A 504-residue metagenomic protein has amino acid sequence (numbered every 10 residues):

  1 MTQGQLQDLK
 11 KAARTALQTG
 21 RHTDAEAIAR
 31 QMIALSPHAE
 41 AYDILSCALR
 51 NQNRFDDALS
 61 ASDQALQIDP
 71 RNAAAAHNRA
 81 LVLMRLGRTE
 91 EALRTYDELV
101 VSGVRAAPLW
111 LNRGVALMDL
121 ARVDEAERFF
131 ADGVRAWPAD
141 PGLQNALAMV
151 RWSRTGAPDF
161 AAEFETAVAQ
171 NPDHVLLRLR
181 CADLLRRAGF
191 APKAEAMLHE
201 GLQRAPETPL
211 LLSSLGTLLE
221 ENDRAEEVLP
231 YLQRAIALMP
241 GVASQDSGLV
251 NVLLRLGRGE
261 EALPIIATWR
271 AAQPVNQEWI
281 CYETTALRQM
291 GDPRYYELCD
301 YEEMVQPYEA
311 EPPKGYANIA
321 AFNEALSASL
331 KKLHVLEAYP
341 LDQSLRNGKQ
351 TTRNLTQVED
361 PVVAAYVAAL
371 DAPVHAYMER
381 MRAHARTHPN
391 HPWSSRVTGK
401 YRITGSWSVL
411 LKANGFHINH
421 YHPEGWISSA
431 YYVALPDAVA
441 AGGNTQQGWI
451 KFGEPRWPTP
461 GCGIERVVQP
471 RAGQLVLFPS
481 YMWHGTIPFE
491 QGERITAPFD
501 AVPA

Functional and structural regions predicted by a protein language model:
Q3, S36-P37, P70, V104 (+5 more regions): Short coil turns that delineate tetratricopeptide repeat
K10-Q18, D43-N51, A74-R85, P108-D119 (+5 more regions): Conserved alpha-helical positions within TPR/SEL1-like repeat arrays
Q31-M32, Q64-A65, E98-L99, D132-G133 (+4 more regions): Canonical positions in the second alpha-helix
T155-P158, L256-E261, A286-P313: Alpha-helical linker/edge segments of TPR/alpha-solenoid repeat scaffolds and analogous pre-/post-domain helices
Y296-W393, F416: Non-heme Fe(II)/2-oxoglutarate
D360-D371, H375-L477, M482-P488, G492-A504: Catalytic core of non-heme Fe(II) oxygenases with the double-stranded beta-helix
